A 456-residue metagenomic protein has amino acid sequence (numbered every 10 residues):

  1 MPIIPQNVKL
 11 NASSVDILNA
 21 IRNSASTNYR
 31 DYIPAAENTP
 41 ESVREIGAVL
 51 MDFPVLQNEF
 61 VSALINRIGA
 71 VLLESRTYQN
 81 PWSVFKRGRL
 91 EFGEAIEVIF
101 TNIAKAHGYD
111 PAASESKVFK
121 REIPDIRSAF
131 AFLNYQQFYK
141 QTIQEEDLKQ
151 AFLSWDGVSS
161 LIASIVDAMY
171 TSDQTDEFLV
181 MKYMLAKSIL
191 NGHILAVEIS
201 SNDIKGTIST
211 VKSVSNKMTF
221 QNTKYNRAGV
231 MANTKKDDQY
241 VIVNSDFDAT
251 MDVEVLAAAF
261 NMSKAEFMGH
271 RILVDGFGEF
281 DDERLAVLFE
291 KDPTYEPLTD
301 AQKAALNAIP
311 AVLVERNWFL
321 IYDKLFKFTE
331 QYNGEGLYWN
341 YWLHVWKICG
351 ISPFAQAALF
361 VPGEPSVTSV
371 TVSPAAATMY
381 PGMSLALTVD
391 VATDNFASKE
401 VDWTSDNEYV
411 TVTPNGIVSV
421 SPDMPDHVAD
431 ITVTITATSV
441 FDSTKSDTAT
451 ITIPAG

Functional and structural regions predicted by a protein language model:
P2-I65, L273-P365: Extended, compositionally biased alpha-helical segments that mediate assembly or anchoring
L56-Q141: Assembly/oligomerization interface modules of large self-assembling protein complexes
D125-V197, Y341-L343: Long, contiguous amphipathic alpha-helices that act as assembly "spine/axial" helices in icosahedral shell and virion
S209-Y322: Extended oligomerization regions of viral-like shell subunits
T368-S398: Solvent-exposed, low-complexity, repeat-rich "mucin-like" stalks and linkers
F396-E408: Change to "...patches in solvent-exposed regions of secreted, membrane-anchored, or virion-exposed structural
N407-S419: Low-complexity "stalk/linker" and mucin-like segments enriched in Ser/Thr/Pro/Ala/Gly
V440-T448: Short, exposed coil/turn segments at beta-strand boundaries within extracellular/luminal domains
